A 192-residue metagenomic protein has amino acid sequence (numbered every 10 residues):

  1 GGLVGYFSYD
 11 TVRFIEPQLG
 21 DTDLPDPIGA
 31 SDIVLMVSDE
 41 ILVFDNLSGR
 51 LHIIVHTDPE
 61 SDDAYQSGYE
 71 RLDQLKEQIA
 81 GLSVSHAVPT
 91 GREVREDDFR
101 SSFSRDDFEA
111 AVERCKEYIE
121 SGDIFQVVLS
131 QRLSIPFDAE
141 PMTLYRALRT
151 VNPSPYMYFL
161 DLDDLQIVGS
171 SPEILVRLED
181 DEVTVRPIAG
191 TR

Functional and structural regions predicted by a protein language model:
G1-R192: Extended alpha-helical targeting/anchoring segments, especially N-terminal organellar/secretory targeting helices
